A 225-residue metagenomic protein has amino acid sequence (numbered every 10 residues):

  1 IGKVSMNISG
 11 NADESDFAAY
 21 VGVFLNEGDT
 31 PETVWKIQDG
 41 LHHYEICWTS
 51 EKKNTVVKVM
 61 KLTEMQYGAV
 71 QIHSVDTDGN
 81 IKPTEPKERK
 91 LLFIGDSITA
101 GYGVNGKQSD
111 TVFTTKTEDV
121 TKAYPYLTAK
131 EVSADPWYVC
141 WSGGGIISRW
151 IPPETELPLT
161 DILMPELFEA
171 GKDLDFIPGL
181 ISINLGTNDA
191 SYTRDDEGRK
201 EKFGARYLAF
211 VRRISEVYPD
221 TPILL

Functional and structural regions predicted by a protein language model:
I1-I94, I98-T117: N-terminal secretory targeting modules
D13-S15, T128, S215: A generic structural signal for short, solvent-exposed coil/turn residues that cap or connect secondary-structure
E64-M65, V104, S109-A205: Conserved SGNH/GDSL esterase-like catalytic core that processes O-acyl groups on lipids and polysaccharides
I81-T84, L167-I177, R212-V217: Surface-exposed acidic, glycine-flexible loop patches that form ligand/cofactor-binding and adhesion interfaces
K90-I94, T99, P136-C140, G179-N184 (+1 more regions): Structural recognition of the beta-strand scaffold that forms the well-ordered cores of secreted hydrolase catalytic
S182-D189, V211-L225: Active-site segments of SGNH/GDSL-like serine hydrolases that catalyze O-acetyl group transfer/hydrolysis on lipids
